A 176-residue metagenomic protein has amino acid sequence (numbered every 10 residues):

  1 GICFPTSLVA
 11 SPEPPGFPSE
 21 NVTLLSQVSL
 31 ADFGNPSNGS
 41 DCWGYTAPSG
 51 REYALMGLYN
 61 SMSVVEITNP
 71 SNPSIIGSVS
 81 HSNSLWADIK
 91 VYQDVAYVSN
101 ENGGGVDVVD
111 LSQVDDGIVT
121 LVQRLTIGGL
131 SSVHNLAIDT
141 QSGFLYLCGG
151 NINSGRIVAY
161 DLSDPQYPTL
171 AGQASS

Functional and structural regions predicted by a protein language model:
G1-S176: Feature marking well-ordered beta-strand scaffolds used for ligand recognition
